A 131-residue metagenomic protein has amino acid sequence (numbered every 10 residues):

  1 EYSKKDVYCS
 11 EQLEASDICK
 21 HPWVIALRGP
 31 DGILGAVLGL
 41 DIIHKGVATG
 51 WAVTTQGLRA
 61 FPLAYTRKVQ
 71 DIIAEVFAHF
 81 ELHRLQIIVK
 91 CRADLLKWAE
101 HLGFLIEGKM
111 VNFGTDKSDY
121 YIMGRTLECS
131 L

Functional and structural regions predicted by a protein language model:
E1-L13: Short amphipathic alpha-helix that is part of the acyltransferase structural core
P22-L38: Conserved beta-hairpin
R28-G29, K45-V47, T126-L131: Charged interaction scaffolds used for protein-protein
I42-A52, L82-H83, K117-D119: A conserved beta-turn-beta hairpin within the catalytic core of GNAT-like acetyltransferases that forms part
K45-Y65: Conserved acetyl-CoA binding element of GNAT-fold acetyltransferases
F61-V76, H101: Conserved acetyl-CoA-binding loop-helix of GNAT-fold acetyltransferases
L85-E100, F113-G114: Conserved beta-strand-loop-alpha-helix junction that forms the acyl-donor binding cleft
L105-Y120: Conserved catalytic-core motifs of GNAT/GCN5-like acyltransferases
